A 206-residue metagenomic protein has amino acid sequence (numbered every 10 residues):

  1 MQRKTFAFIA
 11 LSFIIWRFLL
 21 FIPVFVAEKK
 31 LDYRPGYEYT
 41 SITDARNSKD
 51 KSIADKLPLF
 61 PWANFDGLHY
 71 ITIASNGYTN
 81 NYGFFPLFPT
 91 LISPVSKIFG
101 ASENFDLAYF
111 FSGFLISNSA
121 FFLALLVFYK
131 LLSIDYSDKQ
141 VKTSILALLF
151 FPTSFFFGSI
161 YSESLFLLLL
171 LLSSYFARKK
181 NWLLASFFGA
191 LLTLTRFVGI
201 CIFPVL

Functional and structural regions predicted by a protein language model:
M1-D50, S133: Start-transfer (signal-anchor) and selected internal transmembrane alpha helices of multi-pass inner/ER membrane
F18, L115, L146-F150, F157 (+2 more regions): Hydrophobic residues within the alpha-helical transmembrane core of Major Facilitator Superfamily
P61-F105: Short hydrophobic/aromatic helix or loop-helix immediately within or flanking a transmembrane segment in polytopic
P94, S112-D135: Transmembrane-helix motifs of polytopic, lipid-linked glycan transferases
E103-F111, F128-F150: Transmembrane-helix signature of polytopic, membrane-embedded enzymes that assemble or transfer cell-envelope glycans
A124-L132, L169-K180, F203-P204: Transmembrane alpha-helical segments
L149, T153, L171-Y175, L183-L206: Membrane-interface alpha helices of multi-pass inner-membrane proteins
G158-L165: Short acidic/glycine- and proline-prone juxtamembrane loop motifs at membrane-interface regions of multi-pass membrane
